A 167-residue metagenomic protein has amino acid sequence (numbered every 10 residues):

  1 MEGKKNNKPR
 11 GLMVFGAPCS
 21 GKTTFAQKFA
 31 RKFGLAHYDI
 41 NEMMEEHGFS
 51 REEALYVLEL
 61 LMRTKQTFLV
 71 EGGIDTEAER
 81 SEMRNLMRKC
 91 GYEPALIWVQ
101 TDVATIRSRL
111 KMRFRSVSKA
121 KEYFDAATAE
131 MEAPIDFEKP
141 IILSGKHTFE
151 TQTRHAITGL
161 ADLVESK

Functional and structural regions predicted by a protein language model:
E2-P9, L61: Phosphate-binding P-loop
V14: Hydrophobic anchor at the beta1->P-loop junction of P-loop NTPases
A17-Q66: Conserved substrate/cofactor phosphate-moiety recognition/catalytic segment in nucleotide-dependent phosphotransferases
H37, P94-L96, P140-I142: Conserved beta-strand scaffold positions in the cores of enzyme catalytic domains, especially in NTP/NDP-utilizing
M43-M44, D75-T76, Q100-T105, T148: Conserved nucleotide-binding/hydrolysis micro-motifs of P-loop NTPases
F49-P94: Glycine-rich phosphate-binding loop used to anchor ATP phosphates in small-molecule kinases, encompassing both
R88-L110: Conserved phosphate-donor/acceptor-positioning beta-strand/loop module used by diverse small-molecule
R115-A156, L160-K167: Small-molecule kinase domains that catalyze NTP-dependent phosphoryl transfer to phosphate-bearing small molecules
